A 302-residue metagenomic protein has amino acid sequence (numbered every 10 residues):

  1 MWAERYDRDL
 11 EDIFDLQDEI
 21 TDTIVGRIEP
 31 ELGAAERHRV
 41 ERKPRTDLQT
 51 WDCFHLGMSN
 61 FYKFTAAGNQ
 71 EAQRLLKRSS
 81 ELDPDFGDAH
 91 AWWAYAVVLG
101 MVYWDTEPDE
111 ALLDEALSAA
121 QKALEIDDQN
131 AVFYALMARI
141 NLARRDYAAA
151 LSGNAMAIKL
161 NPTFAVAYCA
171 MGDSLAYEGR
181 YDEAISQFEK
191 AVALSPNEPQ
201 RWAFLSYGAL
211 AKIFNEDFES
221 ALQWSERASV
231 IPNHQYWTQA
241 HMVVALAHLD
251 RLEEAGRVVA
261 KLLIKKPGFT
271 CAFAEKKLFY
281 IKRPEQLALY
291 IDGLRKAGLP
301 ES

Functional and structural regions predicted by a protein language model:
M1-H248, S302: Acidic, proline/glycine-rich low-complexity intrinsically disordered segments
L99, Y236-W237, K266-F273: Short acidic (Asp/Glu) and glycine-rich catalytic loops that position anionic groups and cofactors
L117-K122, L263-C271: Short, mixed-charge aromatic SLiMs
F164, Q187, L252-A255, L287: Alpha-helix initiation and N-capping motif
N233, L249-E253, Y280-P284: Short, well-ordered coil↔helix boundary/capping segments
A240-H241, R257-A260, A288: A generic structural signal for well-ordered alpha-helical surface patches
A247-F269: TPR/TPR-like (Sel1-like) alpha-helical repeat modules
C271-S302: Terminal, low-structured helical/coil segments at or just beyond the last alpha-helical repeat
